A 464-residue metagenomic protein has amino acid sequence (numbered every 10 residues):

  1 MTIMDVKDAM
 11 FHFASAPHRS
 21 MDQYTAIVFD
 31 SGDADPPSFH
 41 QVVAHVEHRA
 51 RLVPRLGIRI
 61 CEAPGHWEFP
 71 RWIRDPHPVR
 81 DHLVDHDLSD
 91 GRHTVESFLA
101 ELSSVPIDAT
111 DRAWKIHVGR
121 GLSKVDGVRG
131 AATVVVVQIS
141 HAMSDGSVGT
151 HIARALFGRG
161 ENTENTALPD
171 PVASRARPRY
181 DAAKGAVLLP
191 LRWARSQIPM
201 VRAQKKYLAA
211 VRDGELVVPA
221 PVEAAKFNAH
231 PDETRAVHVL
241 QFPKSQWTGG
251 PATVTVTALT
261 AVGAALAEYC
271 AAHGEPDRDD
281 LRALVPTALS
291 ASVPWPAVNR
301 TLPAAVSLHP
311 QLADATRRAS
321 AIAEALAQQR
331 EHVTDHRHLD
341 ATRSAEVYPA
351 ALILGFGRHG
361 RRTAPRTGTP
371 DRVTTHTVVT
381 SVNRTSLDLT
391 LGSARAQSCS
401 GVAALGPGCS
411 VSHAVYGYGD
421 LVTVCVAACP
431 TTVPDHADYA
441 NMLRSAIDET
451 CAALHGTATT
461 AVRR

Functional and structural regions predicted by a protein language model:
M1-H18, D22-Y24: General N-terminal leader/first-domain-start detector
M1-V6, A26-P37, E47-R51, I58-P407 (+5 more regions): Soluble acyl-CoA-dependent acyltransferase catalytic core bearing the H(X)4D motif
H413: Hydrophobic/aromatic beta-strand elements that line small-molecule binding cavities or substrate pockets in beta-rich
A437-N441: A cross-kingdom marker of C-terminal helix-rich interaction/assembly modules
